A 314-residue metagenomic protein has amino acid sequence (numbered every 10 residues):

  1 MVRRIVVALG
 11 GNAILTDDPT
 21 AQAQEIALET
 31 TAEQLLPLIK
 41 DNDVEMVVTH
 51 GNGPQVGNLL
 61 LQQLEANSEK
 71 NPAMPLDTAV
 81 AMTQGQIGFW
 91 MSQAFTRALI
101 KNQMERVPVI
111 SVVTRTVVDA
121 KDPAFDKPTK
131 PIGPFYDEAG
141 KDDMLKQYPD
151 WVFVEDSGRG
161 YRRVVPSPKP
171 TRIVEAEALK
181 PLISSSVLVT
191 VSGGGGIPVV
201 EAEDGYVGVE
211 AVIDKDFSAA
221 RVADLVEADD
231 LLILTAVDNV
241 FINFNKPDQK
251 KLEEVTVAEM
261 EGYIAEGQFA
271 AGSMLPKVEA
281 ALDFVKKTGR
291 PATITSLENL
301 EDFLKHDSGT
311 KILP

Functional and structural regions predicted by a protein language model:
V2-P314: C-terminal catalytic "cap/lid" subdomain
